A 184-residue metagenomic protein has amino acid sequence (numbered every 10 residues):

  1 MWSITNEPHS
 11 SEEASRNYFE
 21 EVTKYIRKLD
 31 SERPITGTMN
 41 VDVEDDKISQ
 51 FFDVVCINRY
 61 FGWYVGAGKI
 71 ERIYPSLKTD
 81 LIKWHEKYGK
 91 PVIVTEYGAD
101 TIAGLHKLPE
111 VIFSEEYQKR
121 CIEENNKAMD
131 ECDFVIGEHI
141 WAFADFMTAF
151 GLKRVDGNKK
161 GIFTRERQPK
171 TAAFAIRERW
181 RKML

Functional and structural regions predicted by a protein language model:
M1-E7: Short intrinsically disordered, low-complexity coil segments enriched in acidic
W2, R16-K28, T36, E44-L184: Substrate-binding clefts and catalytic carboxylate motifs of secreted carbohydrate-active enzymes
E7-S11, V43-D45: Short, small-residue-enriched loops and turns at beta-alpha junctions that line or gate enzyme active sites
